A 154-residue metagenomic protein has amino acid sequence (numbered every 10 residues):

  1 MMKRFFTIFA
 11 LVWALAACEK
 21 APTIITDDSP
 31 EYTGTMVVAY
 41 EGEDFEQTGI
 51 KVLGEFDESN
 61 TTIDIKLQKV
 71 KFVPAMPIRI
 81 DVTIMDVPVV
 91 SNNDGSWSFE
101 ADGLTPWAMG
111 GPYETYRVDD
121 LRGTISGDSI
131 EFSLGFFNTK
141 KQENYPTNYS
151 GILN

Functional and structural regions predicted by a protein language model:
K3-I8: Sec-dependent signal peptide recognition, specifically the positively charged N-region followed immediately by
A14-A17: C-terminal motif of bacterial Sec signal peptides marking the signal peptidase cleavage site
E19-A21: Bacterial signal peptide processing site
I24-N154: First exposed extracellular module after export/assembly in secreted or surface-exposed proteins
